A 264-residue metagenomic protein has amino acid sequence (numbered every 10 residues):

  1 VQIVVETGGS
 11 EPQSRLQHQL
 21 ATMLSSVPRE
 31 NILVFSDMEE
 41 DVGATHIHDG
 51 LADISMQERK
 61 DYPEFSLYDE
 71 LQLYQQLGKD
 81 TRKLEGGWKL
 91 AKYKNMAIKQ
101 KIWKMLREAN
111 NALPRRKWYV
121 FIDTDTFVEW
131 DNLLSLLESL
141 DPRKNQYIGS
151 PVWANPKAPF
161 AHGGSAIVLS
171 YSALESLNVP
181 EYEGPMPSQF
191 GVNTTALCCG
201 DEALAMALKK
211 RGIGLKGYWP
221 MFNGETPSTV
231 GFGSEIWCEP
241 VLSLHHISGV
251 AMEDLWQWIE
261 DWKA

Functional and structural regions predicted by a protein language model:
V1-S14: N-proximal low-complexity "stem/linker" segments adjacent to membrane-targeting elements
E11-L16, E40-G43, A91-I98, E129-L133 (+5 more regions): Alpha-helical interaction elements in eukaryotic regulators
E11-Q13, E40-G43, F127-E129, N155-P159 (+5 more regions): Eukaryotic short linear interaction motifs
H18-I32: Short, acidic, metal-binding catalytic loop of nucleotide-sugar glycosyltransferases
D37-R116: Active-site-proximal specificity loops/subdomain of glycosyltransferases
E108, K117-W118, T126-M206, K210 (+2 more regions): Conserved catalytic core of nucleotide-sugar-dependent glycosyltransferases
T195-A264: C-terminal catalytic/acceptor-binding lobe
